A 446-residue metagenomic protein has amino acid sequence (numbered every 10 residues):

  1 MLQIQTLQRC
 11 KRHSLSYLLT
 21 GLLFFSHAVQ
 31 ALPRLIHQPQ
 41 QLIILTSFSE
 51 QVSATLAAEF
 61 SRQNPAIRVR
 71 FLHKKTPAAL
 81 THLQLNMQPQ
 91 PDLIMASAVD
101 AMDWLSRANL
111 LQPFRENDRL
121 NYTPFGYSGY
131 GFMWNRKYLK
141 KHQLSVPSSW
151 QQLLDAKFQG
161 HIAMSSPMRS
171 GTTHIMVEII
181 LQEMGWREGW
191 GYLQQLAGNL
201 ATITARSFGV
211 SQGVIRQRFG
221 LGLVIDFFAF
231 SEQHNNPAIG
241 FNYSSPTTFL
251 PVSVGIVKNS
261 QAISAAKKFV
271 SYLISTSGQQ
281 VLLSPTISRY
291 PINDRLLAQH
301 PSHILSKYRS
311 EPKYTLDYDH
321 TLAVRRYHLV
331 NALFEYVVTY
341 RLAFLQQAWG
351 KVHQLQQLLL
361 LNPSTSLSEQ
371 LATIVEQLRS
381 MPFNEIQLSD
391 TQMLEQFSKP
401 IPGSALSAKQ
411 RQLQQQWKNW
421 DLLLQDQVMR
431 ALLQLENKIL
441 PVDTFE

Functional and structural regions predicted by a protein language model:
S26-A28: N-terminal signal peptide c-region/cleavage motif recognized by signal peptidases
L32-W104: Early extracytoplasmic/lumenal segment of secretory-pathway proteins
A54, P77, Q90, S97-T204 (+1 more regions): Extracytoplasmic ligand-binding site segments that recognize negatively charged/polar headgroups
P91-A96, I203, G220-I225, G240-F241: Paired acidic/hydrophobic, glycine-rich loop segments that form the ligand-binding mouth/hinge of periplasmic-binding
D100-W104, I215, G220-A238: A ligand-binding cleft/hinge motif common to bilobed small-molecule-binding domains
M133-Y138, F249-I263, V281-L282: A bilobed periplasmic-binding-protein/Venus flytrap-type ligand-binding module shared by bacterial periplasmic
V257, A262-A265, V270-V324: Mature extracytoplasmic/periplasmic domains
Q356-E446: C-terminal non-catalytic accessory extensions
